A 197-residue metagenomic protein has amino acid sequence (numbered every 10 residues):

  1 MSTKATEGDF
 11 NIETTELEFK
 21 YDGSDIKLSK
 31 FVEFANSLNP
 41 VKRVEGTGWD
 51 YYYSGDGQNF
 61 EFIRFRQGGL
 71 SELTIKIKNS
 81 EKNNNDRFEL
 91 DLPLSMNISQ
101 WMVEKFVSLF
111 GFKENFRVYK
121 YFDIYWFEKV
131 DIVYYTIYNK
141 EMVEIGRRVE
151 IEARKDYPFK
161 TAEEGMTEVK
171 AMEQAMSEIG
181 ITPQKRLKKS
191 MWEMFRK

Functional and structural regions predicted by a protein language model:
S2-V130, T182-K197: N-terminal strand-loop-strand beta-hairpin
G8-F10, Y21-I26, L94-M102, I137-I145 (+1 more regions): Intrinsically disordered, low-complexity coil segments
F110-A162: Conserved, surface-exposed functional patches that form binding/active-site neighborhoods
Y157-M191, F195: Mixed-charge, glycine-accented linear interaction segment located at domain edges/termini
